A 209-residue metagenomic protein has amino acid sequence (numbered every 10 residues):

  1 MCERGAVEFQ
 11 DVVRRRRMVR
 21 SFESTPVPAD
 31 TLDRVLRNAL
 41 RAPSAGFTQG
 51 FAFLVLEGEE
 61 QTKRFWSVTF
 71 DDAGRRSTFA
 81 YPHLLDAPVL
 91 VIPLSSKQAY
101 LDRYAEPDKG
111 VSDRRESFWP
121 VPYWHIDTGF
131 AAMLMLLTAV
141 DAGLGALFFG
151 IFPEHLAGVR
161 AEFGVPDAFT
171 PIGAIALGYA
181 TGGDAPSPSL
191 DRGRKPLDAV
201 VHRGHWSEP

Functional and structural regions predicted by a protein language model:
M1-A6, Y123: Short, Lys/Arg-enriched N-terminal segments with co-localized hydrophobic residues within the first ~10-30 amino acids
R4-G5, F9-V19, I172-P209: C-terminal helix-cap and adjacent tail motif
V19-R34: A short N-terminal beta-strand-loop micro-motif at the entrance of redox/enzyme domains
S21, A52, G145-F149: Short catalytic-loop micro-motif centered on adjacent basic/acidic residues
V35, A39-L40, V91, V111-A161: Small-aliphatic-rich amphipathic alpha-helix that forms the alpha element of a beta-alpha
L40-F47: Glycine-rich phosphate/pyrophosphate-binding beta-alpha loops
T48-T128: Glycine/small-residue-rich phosphate/adenosyl-binding loop
G74-S77, Y81-D86, F163-S187: A glycine-rich helix N-cap at a beta->alpha junction
